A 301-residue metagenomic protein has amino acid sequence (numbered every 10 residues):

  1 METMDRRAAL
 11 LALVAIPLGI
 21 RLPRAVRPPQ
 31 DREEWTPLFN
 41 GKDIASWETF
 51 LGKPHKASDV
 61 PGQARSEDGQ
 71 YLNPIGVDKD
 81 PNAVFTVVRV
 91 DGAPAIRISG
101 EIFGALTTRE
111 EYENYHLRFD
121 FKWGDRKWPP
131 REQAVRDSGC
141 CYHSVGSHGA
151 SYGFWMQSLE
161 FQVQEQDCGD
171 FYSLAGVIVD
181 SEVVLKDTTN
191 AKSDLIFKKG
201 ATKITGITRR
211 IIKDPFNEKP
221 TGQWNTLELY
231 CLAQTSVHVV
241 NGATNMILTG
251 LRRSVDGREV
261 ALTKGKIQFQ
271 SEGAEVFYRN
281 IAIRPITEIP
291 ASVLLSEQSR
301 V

Functional and structural regions predicted by a protein language model:
E2, A8-A25: N-terminal export signals
V26-V301: Carbohydrate-interacting regions of secretory-pathway proteins
